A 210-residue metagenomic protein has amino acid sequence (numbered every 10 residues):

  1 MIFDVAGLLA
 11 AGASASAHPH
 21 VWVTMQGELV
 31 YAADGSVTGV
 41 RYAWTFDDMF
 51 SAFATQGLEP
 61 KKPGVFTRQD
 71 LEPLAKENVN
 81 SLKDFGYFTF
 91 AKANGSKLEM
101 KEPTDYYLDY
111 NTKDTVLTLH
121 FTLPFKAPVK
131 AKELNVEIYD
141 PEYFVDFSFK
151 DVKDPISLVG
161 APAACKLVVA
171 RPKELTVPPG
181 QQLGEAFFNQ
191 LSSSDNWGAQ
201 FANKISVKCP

Functional and structural regions predicted by a protein language model:
M1-L8: Sec-dependent signal peptide recognition, specifically the positively charged N-region followed immediately by
A11-S14: N-terminal signal peptide c-region/cleavage motif recognized by signal peptidases
S16-H18, V30-G39, L108-D114, D195-G198: Short, solvent-exposed beta-strand/turn "edge" segments of beta-rich domains on protein surfaces
P19-A52: Early extracytoplasmic/domain-onset interaction patches
W22-V23, K83-D84, Q200: Short solvent-exposed loop/turn micro-motifs enriched in small/polar/acidic residues
M49-V129: Structured domain cores in non-transmembrane regions
N94-P210: Mature, soluble, non-transmembrane domains
